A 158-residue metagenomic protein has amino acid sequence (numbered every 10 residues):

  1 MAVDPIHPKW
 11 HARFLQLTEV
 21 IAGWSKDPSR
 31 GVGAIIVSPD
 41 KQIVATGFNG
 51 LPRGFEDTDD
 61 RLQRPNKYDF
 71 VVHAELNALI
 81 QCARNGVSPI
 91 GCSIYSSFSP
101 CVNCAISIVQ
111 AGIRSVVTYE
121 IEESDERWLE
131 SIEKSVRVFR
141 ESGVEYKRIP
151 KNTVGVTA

Functional and structural regions predicted by a protein language model:
M1-A158: Zinc-dependent deaminase catalytic domain
